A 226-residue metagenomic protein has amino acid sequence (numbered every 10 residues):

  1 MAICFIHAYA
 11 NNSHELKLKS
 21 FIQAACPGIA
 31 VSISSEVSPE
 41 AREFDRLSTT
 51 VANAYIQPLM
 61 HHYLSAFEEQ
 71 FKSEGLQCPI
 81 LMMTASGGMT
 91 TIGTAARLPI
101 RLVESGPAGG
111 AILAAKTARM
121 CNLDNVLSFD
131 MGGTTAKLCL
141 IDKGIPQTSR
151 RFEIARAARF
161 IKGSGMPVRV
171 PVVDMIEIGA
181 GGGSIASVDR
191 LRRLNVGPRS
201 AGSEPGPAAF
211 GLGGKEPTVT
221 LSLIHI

Functional and structural regions predicted by a protein language model:
C4-D45: Terminal amphipathic helices with adjacent charged low-complexity linkers/tails
I6-A8, E36-S38, A85-G87, K143-G144 (+2 more regions): Short, ordered loop/turn segments at secondary-structure junctions
S73-M120: Charge-patterned, long linear interaction tracts outside catalytic cores
L102, D124-D130, M175-E177: Short glycine-aspartate micro-motif
P107, F129-T135, I178-G181: A short acidic Gly-Thr/Ser loop motif
L138, D142, R151-L194: Phosphate/diphosphate-binding loops
G183-T218: Gly/Pro-rich active-site capping loops and adjacent beta-alpha segments that organize cofactor/substrate pockets
I224-I226: Conserved small/polar residues in nucleotide/adenosyl-binding loops
